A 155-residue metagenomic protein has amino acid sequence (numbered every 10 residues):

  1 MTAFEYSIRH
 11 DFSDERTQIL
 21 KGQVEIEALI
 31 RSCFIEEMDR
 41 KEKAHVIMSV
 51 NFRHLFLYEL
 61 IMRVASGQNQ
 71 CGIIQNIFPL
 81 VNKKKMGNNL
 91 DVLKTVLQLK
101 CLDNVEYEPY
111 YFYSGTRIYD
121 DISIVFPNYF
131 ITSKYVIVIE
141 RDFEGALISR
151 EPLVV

Functional and structural regions predicted by a protein language model:
M1-F78, V155: PLD-like (HKD) phosphodiesterase/transphosphatidyltransferase domain
A44, Y107-P109, Y129: Generic structural motif
R53-Y58, K83-M86, G145: Short, surface-exposed beta-strand/loop "edge" segments at domain boundaries and coil↔beta transitions
H54-L55, L93-V96, Y129, R150-L153: Short, structured coil/loop segments at alpha-helix boundaries
V64-Q68, T95-L97, Y129-I131: Short, low-complexity, polar/charged sequence segments that are solvent-exposed and flexible
C71-G72, K100-L102, Y135-V136: Glycine-rich loops and low-complexity Gly/Arg-rich segments that provide flexible linkers or classic glycine-based
V81-D120: HKD-type phospholipase D/PLD-like phosphodiesterase module
Y111-L153: HKD (HxKxxxxD) catalytic microenvironment of the phospholipase D
